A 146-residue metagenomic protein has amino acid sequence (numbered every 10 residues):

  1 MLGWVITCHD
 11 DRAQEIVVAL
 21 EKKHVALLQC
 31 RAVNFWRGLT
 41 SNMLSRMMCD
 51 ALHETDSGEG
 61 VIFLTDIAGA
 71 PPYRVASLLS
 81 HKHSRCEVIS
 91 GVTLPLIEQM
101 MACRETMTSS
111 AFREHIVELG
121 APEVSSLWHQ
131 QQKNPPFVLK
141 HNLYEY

Functional and structural regions predicted by a protein language model:
L2, G58-G60, S84-R85: Short coil/turn segments at beta-strand junctions that form active-site/ligand-binding loops
L2-R37, S41, P72-R74: N-terminal intrinsically disordered, cationic/polar leader segments that include organellar targeting peptides
N34, H129-Y146: Active-site rim beta-loop-alpha module in soluble metabolic enzymes
L39-C49: Structural motif
P72-H83: Short Gly/Thr/Asp-enriched flexible loops that form oxyanion-binding sites at enzyme active sites
K82-Q99: Short, acidic/small-residue loops that bind anionic groups at enzyme active sites
C103-Q131: Short, glycine-/small-residue-rich phosphate/pyrophosphate-handling segment
